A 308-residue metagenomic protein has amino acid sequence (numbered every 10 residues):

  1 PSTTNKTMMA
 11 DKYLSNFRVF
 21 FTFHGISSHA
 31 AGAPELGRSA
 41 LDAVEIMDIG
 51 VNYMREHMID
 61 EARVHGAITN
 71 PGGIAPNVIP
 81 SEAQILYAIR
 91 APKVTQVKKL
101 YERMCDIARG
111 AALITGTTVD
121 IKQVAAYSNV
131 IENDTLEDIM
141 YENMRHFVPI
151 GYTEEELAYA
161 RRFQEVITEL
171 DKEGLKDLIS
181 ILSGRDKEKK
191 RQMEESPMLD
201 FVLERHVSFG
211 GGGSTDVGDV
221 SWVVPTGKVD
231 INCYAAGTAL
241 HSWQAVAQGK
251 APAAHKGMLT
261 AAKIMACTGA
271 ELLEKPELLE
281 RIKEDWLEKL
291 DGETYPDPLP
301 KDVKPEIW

Functional and structural regions predicted by a protein language model:
P1-P80, R90: Histidine/acidic-residue-rich, glycine-tolerant segments that coordinate divalent metal ions
A10, A30-G37, L41, G73-V78 (+6 more regions): Hydrophobic alpha-helical scaffolding
H24, A67-T69, A88-P92, K122-V124 (+1 more regions): Generic beta-strand/beta-sheet core signal
H24-H29, E82-R90, V119-I121, L240-G249: A short small-residue
A43-H57, R103-I114, I139-F147, D219 (+2 more regions): Generic non-transmembrane alpha-helical segments
E61-T69, D120-A125, E156-L157, I282-D285: Beta-strand segments within the central parallel beta-sheet cores of soluble alpha/beta enzyme folds
V78-G151: A conserved active-site cap/scaffold subdomain adjacent to cofactor or substrate pockets
Y127-W308: An extended, acidic, His-containing surface patch that forms the Zn2+-binding/catalytic region of metallohydrolases
